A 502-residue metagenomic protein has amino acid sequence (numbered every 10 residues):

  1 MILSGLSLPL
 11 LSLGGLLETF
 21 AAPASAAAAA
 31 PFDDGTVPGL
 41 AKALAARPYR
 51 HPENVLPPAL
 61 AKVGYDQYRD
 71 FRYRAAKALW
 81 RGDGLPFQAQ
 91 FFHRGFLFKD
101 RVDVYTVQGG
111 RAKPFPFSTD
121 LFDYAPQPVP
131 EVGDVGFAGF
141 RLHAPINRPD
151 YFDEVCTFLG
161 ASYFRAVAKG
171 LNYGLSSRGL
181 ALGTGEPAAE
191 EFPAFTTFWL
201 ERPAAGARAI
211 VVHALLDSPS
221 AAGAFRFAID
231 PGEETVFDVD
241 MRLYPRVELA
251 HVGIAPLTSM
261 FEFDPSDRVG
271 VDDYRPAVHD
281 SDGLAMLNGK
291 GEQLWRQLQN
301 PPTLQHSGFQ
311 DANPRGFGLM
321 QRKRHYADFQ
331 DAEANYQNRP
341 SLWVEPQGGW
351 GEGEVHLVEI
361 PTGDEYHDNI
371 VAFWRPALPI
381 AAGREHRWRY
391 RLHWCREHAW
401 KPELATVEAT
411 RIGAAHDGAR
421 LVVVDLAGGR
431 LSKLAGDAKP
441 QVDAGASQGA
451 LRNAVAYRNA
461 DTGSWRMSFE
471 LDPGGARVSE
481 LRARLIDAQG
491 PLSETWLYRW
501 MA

Functional and structural regions predicted by a protein language model:
M1-S25: N-terminal export signals
A27-Y65, R74, F92, D328-A502: Terminal accessory/anchoring regions of large secretory-pathway or extracellular enzymes
Y49-E186: Solvent-exposed N-terminal domain segments of exported/luminal and surface proteins
D66, T157, L171, A250 (+3 more regions): A contiguous, surface-exposed recognition patch within enzymatic or periplasmic domains that forms
V102, I210-V212, G223-F227, F237-V239 (+5 more regions): Hydrophobic residues positioned within well-ordered beta-strands of beta-sheet architectures
Q108, T119, A214-S218, P231 (+6 more regions): A mature extracytoplasmic/lumenal domain signature
G174-D230, G351-H356, G363, H367: Extended, loop-rich substrate-binding clefts of extracytoplasmic carbohydrate-active enzymes
A214-F263: Acidic, contiguous internal or C-terminal segments within carbohydrate-active enzymes that form a structured patch used
